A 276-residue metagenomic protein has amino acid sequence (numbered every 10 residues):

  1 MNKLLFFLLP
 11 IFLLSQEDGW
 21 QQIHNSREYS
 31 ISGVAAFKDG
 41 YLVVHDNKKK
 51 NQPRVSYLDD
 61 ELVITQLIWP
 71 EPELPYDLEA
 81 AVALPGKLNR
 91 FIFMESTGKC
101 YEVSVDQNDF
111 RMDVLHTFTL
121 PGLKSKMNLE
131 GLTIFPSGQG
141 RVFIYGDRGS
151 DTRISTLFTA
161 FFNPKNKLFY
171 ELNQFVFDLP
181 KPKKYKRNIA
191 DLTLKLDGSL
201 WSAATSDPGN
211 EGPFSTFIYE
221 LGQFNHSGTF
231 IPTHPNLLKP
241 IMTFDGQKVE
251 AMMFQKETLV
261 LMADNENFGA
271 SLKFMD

Functional and structural regions predicted by a protein language model:
K3-L13: Sec-dependent N-terminal signal peptides
Q16-D276: Sequence/structural signature of beta-propeller domains
